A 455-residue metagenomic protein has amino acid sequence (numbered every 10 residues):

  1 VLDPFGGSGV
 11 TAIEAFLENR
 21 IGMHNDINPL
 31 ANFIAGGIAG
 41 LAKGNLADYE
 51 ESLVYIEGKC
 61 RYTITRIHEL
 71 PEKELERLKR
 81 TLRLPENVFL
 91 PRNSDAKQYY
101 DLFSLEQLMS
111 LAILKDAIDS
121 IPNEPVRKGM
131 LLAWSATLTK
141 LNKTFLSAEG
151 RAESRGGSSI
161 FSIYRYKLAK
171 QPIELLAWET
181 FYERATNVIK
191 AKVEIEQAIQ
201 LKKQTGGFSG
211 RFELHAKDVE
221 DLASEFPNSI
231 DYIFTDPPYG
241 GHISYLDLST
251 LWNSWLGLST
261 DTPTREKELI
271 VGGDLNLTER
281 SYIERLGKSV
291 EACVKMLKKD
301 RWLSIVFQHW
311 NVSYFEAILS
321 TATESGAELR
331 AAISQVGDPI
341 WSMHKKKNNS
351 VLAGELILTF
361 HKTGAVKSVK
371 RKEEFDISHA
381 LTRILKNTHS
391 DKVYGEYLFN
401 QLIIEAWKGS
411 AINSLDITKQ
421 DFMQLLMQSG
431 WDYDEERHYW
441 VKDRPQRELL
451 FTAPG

Functional and structural regions predicted by a protein language model:
V1-L2, A12, F16-S229, H242-L275 (+11 more regions): Nucleic-acid modification enzymes, centered on SAM-dependent nucleic-acid methyltransferases
F5-G9: Class I SAM-dependent methyltransferase "Motif I" SAM/SAH-binding loop
N19-R20, K299-R301: Loop/turn elements at helix/coil->beta-strand transitions in domains of secreted/extracellular proteins
I233-F234: Hydrophobic beta-strand segment of the Class I
T262-K267, D300-Q308: Conserved beta-strand signature within the Rossmann-like core of class I S-adenosyl-L-methionine
I283-K299, S320, E324-S325: A short glycine-rich, Lys/Arg-flanked "PGG" loop and its adjoining helix->strand segment in the class I
E373-E396: Short, cationic low-complexity segments
N387-T388, N400-G455: Charge-enriched amphipathic alpha-helical scaffolds
